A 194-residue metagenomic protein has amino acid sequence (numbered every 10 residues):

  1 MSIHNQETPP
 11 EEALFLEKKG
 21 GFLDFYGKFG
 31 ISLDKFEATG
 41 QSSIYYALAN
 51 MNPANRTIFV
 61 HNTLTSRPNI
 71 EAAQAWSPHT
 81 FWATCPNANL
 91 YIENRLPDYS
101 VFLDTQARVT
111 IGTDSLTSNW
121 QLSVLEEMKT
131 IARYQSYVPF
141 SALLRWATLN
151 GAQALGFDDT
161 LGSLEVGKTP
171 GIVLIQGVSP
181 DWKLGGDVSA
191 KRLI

Functional and structural regions predicted by a protein language model:
M1-F81, E93-V109, D159: Histidine/acidic residue-rich metal-binding segments in metalloenzymes
N5, N87-A88, D114-S115: Active-site metal-binding loops of divalent metal-dependent hydrolases
F22-F25, F29, N52, R95-G177: His/Asp/Glu-enriched, well-ordered alpha-helical/loop segment that forms or immediately abuts the divalent-metal
W82-P86, T110-T113: Short beta-strands and strand-loop turn motifs
S179-G185: Short, Lys/Arg- and Gly-enriched loop/turn segments at beta-strand edges
S189-I194: Short peripheral tails and domain-boundary helices/loops at the edges of structured domains
